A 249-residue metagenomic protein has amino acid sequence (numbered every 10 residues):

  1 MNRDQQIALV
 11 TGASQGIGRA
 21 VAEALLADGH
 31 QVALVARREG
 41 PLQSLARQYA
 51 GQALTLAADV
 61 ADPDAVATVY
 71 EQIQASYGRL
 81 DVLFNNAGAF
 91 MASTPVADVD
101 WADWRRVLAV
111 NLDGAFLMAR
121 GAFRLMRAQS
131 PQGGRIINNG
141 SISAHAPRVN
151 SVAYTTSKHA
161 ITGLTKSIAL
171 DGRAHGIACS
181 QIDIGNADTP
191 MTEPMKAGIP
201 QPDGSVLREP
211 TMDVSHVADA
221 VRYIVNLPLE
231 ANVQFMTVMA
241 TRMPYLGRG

Functional and structural regions predicted by a protein language model:
S14-Q15: Conserved glycine-rich cofactor-binding loop
D28-S44: Conserved glycine-rich Rossmann-like NAD(P)H-binding loop of the short-chain dehydrogenase/reductase
A57-T68, W101: The beta1-alpha1 cofactor-binding region of Rossmann-like NAD(H)/NADP(H)-dependent oxidoreductases
T94-V96, D103-R105: Substrate-binding pocket helix/loop in short-chain dehydrogenase/reductase
A119, S157: Active-site helix of classical SDR
S141: Residue(s) in the substrate-gating loop at a strand-loop-helix junction that position the organic substrate next
Q181-I182, P200-L246: C-terminal helical subdomain
